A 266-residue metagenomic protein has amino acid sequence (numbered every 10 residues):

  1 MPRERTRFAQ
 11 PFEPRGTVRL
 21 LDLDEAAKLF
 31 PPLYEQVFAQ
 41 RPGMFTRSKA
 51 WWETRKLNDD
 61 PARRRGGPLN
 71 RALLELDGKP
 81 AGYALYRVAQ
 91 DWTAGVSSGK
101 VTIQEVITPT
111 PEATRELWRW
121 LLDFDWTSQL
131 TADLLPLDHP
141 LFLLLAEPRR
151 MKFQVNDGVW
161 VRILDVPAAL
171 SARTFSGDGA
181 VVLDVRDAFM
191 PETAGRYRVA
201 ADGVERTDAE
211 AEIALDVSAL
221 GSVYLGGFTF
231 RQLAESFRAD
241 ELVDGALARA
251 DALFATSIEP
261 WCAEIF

Functional and structural regions predicted by a protein language model:
M1-F8: Conserved catalytic-core motifs of GNAT/GCN5-like acyltransferases
A9-F266: Intrinsically disordered, low-complexity, positively biased terminal segments
